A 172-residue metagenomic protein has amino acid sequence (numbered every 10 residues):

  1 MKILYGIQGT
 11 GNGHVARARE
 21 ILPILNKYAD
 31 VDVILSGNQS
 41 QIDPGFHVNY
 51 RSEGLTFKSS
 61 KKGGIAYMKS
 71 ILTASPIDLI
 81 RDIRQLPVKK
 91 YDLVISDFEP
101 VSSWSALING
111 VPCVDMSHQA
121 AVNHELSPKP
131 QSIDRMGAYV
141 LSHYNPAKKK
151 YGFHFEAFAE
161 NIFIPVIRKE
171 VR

Functional and structural regions predicted by a protein language model:
Y5-G9, V31-L79: Conserved nucleotide-sugar phosphate-binding/catalytic loop shared by glycosyltransferases and other
G6-R19: A short, glycine/small-residue-rich beta-strand->loop->alpha-helix junction that serves as a flexible
K27-V33, K89: A generic structural motif
L35-Q41, D97-V101, G152-F158: Short, polar loop motifs at secondary-structure junctions
D43-L55, G110-C113, E160-E170: Active-site regions of enzymes building and remodeling cell-envelope glycoconjugates
I77-K90: Short, well-structured alpha-helical segments in soluble
Y91-A138: Conserved nucleotide-sugar donor-interacting segment of glycosyltransferase catalytic cores, predominantly GT-B
H124-R172: A nucleotide-sugar donor-handling region in carbohydrate enzymes
